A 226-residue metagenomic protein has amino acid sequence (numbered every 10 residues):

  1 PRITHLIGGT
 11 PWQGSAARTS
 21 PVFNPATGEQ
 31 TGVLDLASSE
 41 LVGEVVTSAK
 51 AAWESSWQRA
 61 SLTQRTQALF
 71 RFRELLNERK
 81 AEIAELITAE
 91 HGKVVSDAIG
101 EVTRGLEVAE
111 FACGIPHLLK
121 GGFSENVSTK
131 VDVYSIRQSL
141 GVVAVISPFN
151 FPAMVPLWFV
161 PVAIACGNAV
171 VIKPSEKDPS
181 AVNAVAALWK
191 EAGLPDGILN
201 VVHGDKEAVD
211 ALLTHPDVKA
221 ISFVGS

Functional and structural regions predicted by a protein language model:
P1-V33, Q67, R71, G121-I146: Terminal low-complexity tails and localization/encapsulation signals of metabolic enzymes
H5-L6, P21, Q30, L34-E44 (+2 more regions): Histidine- and aromatic-rich ligand-binding microenvironments
S15, V42, K80, A98 (+3 more regions): Alpha-helix N-cap/helix-start motif
P25-T27, T47, A163: Short connector loops/turns at beta-strand edges and beta->alpha or beta->beta junctions
G28, R65, I87, A109 (+3 more regions): Residue-level signal for inorganic ion chemistry
T31-L119: Glycine-rich loop-to-alpha-helix module at the N-terminal edge of alpha/beta enzyme cores
G121-S226: Rossmann-like NAD(P) dinucleotide-binding subdomain of oxidoreductase/dehydrogenase enzymes
